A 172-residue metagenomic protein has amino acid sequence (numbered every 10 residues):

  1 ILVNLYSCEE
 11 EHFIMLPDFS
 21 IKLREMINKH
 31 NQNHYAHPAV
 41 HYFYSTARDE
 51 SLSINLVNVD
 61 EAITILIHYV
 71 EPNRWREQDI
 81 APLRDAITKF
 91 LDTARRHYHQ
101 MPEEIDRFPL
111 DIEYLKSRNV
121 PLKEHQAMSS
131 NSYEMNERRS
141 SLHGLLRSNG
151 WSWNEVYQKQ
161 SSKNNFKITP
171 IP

Functional and structural regions predicted by a protein language model:
I1-A36: Membrane-proximal, non-transmembrane interface segments of integral membrane proteins
E11-H12, S45-R48: A ubiquitous short alpha-helical element
F19-L23, I27, H41, R48-P172: Soluble C-terminal extramembrane regulatory/interaction domains of multi-pass membrane proteins
